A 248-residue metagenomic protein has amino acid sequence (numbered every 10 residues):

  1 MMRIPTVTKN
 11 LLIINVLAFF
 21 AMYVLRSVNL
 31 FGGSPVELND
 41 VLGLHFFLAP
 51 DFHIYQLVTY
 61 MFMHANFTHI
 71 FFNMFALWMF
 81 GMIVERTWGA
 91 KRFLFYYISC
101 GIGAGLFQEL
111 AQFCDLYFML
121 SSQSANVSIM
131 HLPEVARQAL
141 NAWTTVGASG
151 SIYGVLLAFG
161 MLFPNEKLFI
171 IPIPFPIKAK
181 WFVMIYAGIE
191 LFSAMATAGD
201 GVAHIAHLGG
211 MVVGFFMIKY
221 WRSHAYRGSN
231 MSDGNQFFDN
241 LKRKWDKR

Functional and structural regions predicted by a protein language model:
M1-F20, S27, S34, S121-H131 (+1 more regions): C-terminal transmembrane module of polytopic alpha-helical membrane proteins
V7, L11, L57-F159, M195-G209: Transmembrane helix-loop-helix
A21-L48: Interfacial/capping segments of alpha-helical transmembrane domains
G33, H45-F52, T144, F175-P176: Helix-boundary and loop/linker segments of multi-pass membrane transporters
I83-V84, G160-N165, F216-R222: Structural signal for the C-terminal ends of transmembrane alpha-helices and the immediately following loop
Y97-C100, I171-K178, F182-A187: Central hydrophobic cores of alpha-helical transmembrane segments in multi-pass integral membrane proteins
F163-I173, H224-M231: Juxtamembrane/interfacial segments flanking transmembrane helices
